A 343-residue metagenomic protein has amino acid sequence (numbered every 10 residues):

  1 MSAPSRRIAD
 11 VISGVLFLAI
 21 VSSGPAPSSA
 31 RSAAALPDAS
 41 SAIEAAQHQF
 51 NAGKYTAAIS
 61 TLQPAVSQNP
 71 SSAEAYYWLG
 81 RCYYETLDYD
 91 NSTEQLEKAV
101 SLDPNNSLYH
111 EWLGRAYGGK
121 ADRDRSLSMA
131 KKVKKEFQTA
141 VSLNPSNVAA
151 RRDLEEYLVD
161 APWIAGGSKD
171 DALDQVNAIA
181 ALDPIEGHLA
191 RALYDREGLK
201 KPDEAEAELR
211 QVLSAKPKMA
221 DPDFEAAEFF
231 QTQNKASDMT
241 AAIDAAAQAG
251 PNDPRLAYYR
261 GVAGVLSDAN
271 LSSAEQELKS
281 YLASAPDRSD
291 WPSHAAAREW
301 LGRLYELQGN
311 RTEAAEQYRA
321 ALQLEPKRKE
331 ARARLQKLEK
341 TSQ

Functional and structural regions predicted by a protein language model:
Q47, R81, R115, D122 (+7 more regions): Residue-level recognition of tetratricopeptide repeat
N51-A52, E85-T86, G119-S126, D160-A161 (+5 more regions): Register position in tetratricopeptide repeats
Q68, L102, L143, I179-L182 (+5 more regions): Structural marker of alpha-solenoid helical repeat scaffolds
A75, Y109, A150, G187-L189 (+5 more regions): TPR alpha-solenoid repeat register
